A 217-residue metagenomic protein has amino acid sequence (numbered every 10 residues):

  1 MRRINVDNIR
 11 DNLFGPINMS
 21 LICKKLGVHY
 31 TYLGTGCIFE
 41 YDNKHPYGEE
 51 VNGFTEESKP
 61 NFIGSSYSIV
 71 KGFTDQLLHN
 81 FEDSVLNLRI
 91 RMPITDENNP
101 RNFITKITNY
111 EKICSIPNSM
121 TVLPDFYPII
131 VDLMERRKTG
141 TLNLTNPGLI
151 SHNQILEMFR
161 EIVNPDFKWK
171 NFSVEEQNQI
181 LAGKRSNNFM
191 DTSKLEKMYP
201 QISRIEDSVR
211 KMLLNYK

Functional and structural regions predicted by a protein language model:
R3-N18, C37-L88, T95: Catalytic helix-loop patch of NAD(P)-dependent Rossmann-fold dehydrogenases
D11, N118-T121, I150, M190 (+1 more regions): Residue-level signal for the nucleotide or nucleotide-sugar donor/cofactor binding architecture
K25-H29: A short helix->loop->beta-strand "cap" motif at the edges of active sites that frequently abuts
T55-E57, R91, I104-C114, N164-E175: A short C-terminal helix-loop "cap" of Rossmann-like NAD(P)-dependent dehydrogenase/epimerase domains
Q76-P128, D132: NAD(P)-dependent short-chain dehydrogenase/reductase
F126, I130, L144, I155 (+2 more regions): Non-catalytic, hydrophobic alpha-helical segments
D132-N187, K211: Mid/C-terminal beta-alpha module of Rossmann-like enzyme folds, strongest in SDR-family dehydrogenases/epimerases
S203-K217: Amphipathic terminal alpha-helices
